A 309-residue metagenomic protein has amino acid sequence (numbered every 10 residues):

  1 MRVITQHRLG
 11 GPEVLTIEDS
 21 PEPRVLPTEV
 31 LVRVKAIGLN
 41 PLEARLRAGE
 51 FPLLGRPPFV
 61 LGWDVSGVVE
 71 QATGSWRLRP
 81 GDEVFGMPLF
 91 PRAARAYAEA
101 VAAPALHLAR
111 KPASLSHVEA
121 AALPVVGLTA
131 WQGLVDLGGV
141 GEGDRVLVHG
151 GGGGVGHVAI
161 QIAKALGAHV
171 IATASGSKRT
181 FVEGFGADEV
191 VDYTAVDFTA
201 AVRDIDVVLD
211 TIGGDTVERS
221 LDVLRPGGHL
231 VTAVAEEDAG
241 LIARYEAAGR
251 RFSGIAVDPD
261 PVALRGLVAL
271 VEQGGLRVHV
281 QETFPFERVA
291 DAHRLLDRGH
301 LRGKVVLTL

Functional and structural regions predicted by a protein language model:
M1, L264-L309: C-terminal hydrophobic helical "lid"/dimerization subdomain of Rossmann-like NAD(P)H-dependent oxidoreductases
P21-G38, E50-F90: Glycine-rich beta-strand-centered segment in the early N-terminal region that forms part of a ligand/cofactor-binding
A72, G150-G151, I212: NAD(P)H cofactor-binding loop motif with strongest signal on the N-terminal glycine-rich segment
E83, R145, H169, G228-H229 (+1 more regions): Short glycine-centered segments of the SAM/dcSAM-binding site in methyltransferase folds
A93, D215-L276, L309: Glycine-rich phosphate-binding loop and adjacent beta-alpha segment of Rossmann(oid) nucleotide-cofactor-binding
A120-D192: Mid-domain Rossmann-like dinucleotide-binding core that forms the NAD(H)/NADP(H) cofactor-binding site
A200-V207: A short acidic, Gly/Pro-enriched loop at the edge of an enzyme's catalytic core that lines a small-molecule cofactor
